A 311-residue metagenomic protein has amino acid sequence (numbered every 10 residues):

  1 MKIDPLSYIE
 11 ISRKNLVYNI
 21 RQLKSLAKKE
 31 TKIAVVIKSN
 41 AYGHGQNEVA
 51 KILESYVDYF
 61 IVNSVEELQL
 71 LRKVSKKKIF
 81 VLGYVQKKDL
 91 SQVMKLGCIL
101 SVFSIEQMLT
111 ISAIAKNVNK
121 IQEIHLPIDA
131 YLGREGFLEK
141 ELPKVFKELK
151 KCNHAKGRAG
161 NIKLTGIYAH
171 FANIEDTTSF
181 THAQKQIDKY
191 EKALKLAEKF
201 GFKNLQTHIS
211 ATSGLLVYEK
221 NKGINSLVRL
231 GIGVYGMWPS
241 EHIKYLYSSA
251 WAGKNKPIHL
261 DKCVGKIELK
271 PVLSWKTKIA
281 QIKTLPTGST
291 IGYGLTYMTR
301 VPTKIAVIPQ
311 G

Functional and structural regions predicted by a protein language model:
K2-I3, S7-I11, N15-Y18, T31-H154 (+2 more regions): Active-site-proximal beta-alpha core segment in soluble small-molecule metabolic enzymes
K2-R13, V17, K32, E66 (+3 more regions): Active-site anion/phosphate-binding pocket segments in diverse small-molecule metabolic enzymes
A155-K156, H259: Composition-driven detection of intrinsically disordered, low-complexity segments
K156-G160, A250-G253: Short Gly/Ser/Thr- and charged-rich N-terminal loops/segments that act as flexible capping/hinge elements
